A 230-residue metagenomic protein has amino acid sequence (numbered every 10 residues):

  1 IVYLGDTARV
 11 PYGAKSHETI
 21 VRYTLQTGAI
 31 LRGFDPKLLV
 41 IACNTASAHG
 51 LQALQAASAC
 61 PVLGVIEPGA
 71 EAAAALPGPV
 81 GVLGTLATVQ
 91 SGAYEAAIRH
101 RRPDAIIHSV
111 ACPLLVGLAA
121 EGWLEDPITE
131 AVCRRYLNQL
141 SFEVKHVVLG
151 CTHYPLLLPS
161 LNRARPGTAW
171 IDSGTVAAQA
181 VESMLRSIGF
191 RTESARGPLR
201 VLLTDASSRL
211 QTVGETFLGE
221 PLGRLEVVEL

Functional and structural regions predicted by a protein language model:
I1-L230: Non-catalytic structural scaffold of enzyme domains
